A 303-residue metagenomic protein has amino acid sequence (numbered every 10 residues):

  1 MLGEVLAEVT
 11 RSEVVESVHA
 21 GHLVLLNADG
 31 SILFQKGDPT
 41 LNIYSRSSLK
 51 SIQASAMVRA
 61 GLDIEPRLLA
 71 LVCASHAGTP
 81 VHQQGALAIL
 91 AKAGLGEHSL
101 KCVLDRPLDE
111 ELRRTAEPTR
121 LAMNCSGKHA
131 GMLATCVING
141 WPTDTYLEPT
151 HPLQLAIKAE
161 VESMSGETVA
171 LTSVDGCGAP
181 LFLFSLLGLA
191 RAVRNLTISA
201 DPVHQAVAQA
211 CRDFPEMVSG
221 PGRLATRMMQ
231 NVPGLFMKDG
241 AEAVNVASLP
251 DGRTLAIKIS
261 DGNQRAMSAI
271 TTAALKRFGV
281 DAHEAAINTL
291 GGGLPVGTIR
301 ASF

Functional and structural regions predicted by a protein language model:
M1-T40: Beta-lactamase-like hydrolase cores
V15-A20, L49, D239-A241: Short, flexible loop/turn motifs enriched in small residues
H19, F34-I52, R67-A70: Short active-site loop at a secondary-structure junction that contains or immediately precedes the catalytic residue(s)
H19-L23, A130, K158, E242-N245: Short glycine-rich loop/turn motifs
D29, V58-P66, L95-H98, G140-T145 (+2 more regions): Bacterial peptidoglycan biogenesis and beta-lactam-recognition machinery
S45-L62, V81: Active-site SXXK
R67-V169, N195: Active-site-adjacent helix/loop patches that line small-molecule binding or acyl-intermediate pockets
T197-F303: Structured C-terminal helix/loop/strand segments within mature extracytoplasmic catalytic/sensor domains
